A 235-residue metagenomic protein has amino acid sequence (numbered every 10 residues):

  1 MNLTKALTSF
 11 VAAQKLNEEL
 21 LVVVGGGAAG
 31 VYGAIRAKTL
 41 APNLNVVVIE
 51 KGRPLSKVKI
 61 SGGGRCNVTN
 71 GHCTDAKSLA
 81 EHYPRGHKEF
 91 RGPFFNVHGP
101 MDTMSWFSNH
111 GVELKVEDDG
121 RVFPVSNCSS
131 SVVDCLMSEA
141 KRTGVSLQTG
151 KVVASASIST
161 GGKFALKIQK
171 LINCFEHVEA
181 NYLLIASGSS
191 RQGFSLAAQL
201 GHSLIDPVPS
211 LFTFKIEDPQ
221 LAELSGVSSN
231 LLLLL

Functional and structural regions predicted by a protein language model:
L3-E18, C174: A short, basic/flexible loop-to-alpha-helix module at the beginning of a structural domain
Q14-A29, V47: Beta1/beta-strand and adjacent pyrophosphate-binding region of the FAD-binding site in flavoprotein oxidoreductases
V22, K38-G63: Glycine-rich FAD pyrophosphate-binding loop
G26, K51, P209: Cofactor-binding loop segments of dinucleotide-utilizing enzymes, especially the Rossmann-like FAD- and NAD(P)+-binding
G30-G33, S187: Short glycine/serine/threonine-rich phosphate/pyrophosphate-binding segments that cradle anionic phosphate groups
L44-V46, L114, L183, L204: Hydrophobic anchor at the start of a short beta-strand that flanks the dinucleotide cofactor-binding loop
K51, S56-T143, K151: Conserved N-terminal/central alpha/beta ligand/cofactor-binding core
S130-S131, C135-L235: Predominantly flavin-linked oxidoreductase catalytic cores and closely associated redox partners
